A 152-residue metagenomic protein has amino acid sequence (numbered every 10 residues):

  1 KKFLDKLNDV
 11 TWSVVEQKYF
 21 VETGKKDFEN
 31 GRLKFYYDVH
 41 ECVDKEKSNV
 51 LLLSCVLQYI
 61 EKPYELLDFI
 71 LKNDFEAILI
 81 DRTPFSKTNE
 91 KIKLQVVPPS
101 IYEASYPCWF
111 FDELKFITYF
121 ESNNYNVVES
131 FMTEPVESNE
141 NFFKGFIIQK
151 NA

Functional and structural regions predicted by a protein language model:
K1-C42: Class I SAM-dependent methyltransferase SAM/SAH-binding core
E41-L51: A short acidic, Gly/Pro-enriched loop at the edge of an enzyme's catalytic core that lines a small-molecule cofactor
N49-Y64: A short SAM/SAH-binding and catalytic strip from SAM-dependent methyltransferases
I70: Class I S-adenosylmethionine-dependent transferase superfamily signal
D74-N89: Conserved beta-strand signature within the Rossmann-like core of class I S-adenosyl-L-methionine
F85-P107: Short, glycine-/aromatic-enriched active-site segment of Class I SAM-dependent methyltransferases
S105-F131: Short alpha-helix
F131-A152: Core SAM-dependent methyltransferase catalytic element
